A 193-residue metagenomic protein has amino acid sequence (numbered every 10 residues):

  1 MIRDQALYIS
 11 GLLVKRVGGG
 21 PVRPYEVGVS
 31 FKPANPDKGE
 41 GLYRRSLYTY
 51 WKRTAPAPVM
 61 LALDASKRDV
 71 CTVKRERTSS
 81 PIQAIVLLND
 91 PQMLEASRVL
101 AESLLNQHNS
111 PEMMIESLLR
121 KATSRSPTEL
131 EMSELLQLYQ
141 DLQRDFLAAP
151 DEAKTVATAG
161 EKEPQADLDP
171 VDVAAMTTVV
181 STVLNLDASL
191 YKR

Functional and structural regions predicted by a protein language model:
M1-M114, K162, A166-R193: An acidic, gly/pro-interrupted, aromatic-rich
L104-M176: C-terminal structured "cap/appendage" subdomains that terminate the fold
